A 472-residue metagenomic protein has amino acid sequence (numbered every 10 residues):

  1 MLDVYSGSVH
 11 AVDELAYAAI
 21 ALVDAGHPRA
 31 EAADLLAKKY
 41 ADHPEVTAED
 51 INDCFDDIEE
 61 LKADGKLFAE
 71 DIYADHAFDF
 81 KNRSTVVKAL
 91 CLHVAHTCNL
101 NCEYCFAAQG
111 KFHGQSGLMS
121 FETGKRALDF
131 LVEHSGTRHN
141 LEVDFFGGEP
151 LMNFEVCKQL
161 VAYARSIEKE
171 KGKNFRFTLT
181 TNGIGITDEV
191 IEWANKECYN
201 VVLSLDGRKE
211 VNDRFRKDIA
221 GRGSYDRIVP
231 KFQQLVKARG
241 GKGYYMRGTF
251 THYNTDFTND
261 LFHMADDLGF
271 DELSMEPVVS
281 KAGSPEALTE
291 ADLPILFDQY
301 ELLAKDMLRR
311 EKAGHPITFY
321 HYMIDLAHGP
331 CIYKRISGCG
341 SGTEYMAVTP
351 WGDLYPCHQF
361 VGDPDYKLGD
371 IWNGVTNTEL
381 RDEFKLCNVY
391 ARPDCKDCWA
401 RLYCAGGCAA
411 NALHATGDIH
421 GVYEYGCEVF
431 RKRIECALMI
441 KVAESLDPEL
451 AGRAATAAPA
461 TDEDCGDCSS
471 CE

Functional and structural regions predicted by a protein language model:
M1-Y17, L22, G26-E31, L35-V46 (+2 more regions): Radical SAM enzyme core and accessory elements
S8-C91: Long, charge-rich, low-complexity alpha-helical segments
S84-T85, A89-E122: Canonical Radical SAM [4Fe-4S] cluster-binding loop centered on the CxxxCxxC motif and its immediate flanking residues
C105-K111, G241, W399-A400, L413: Detector for the c-type heme attachment site
G124, L128-D144, N153-V278: Radical SAM/AdoMet-radical enzyme domain recognition
T258-I332: Long, K/E/R/D-enriched contiguous segments that form extended
P294-H328, H358-A405: C-terminal accessory region of radical SAM enzymes
C339-G342: Short, small/polar residue-rich loop motifs at catalytic or cofactor-binding pockets
